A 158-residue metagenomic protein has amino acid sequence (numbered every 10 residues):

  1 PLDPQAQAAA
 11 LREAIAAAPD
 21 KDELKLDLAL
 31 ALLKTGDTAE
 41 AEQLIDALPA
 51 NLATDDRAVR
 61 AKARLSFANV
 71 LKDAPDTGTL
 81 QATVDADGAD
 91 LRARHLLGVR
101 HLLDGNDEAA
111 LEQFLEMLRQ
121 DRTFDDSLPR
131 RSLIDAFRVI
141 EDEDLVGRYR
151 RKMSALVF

Functional and structural regions predicted by a protein language model:
P19, L52-A53, D87-A89, G105 (+4 more regions): Short coil turns that delineate tetratricopeptide repeat
L28, K62, L97, S132-L133 (+1 more regions): Structural register within alpha-helical repeat arrays
L32, S66, H101, F137-I140: Residue at a conserved register position within TPR or TPR-like alpha-solenoid repeats
I45-D87, E143: Alpha-helical adaptor scaffolds
L133-F158: Terminal, low-structured helical/coil segments at or just beyond the last alpha-helical repeat
